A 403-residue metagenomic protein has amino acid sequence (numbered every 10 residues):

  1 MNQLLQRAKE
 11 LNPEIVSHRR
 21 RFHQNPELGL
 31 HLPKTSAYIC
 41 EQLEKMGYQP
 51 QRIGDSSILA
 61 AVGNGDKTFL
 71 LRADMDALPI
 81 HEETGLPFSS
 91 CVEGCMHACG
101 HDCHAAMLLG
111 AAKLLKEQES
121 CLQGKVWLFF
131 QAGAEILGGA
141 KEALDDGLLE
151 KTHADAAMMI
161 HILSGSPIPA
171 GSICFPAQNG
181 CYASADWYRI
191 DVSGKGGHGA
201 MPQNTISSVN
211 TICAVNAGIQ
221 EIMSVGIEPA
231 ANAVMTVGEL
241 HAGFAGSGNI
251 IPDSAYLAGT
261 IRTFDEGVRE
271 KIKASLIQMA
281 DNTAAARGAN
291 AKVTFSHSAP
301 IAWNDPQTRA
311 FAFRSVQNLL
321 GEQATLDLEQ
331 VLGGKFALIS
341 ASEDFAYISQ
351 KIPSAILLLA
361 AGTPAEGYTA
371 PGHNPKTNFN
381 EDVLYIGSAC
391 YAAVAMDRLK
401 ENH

Functional and structural regions predicted by a protein language model:
N2-H97, D102, A106-L122: Acidic/His- and Gly-rich active-site-bordering loop/insert found across diverse amide/peptide-bond hydrolases
F22, L71, H101, L128 (+7 more regions): Divalent metal-coordination and catalytic microenvironments
Y48-Q51, A134, Q178-Y182, I250 (+2 more regions): Short Gly/Pro-enriched turn/cap motifs at secondary-structure boundaries
L70-R72, Y188, I356-A361: Non-cysteine beta-strand/loop elements that form the S-adenosyl-L-methionine
L78-I80, L86-M96, D102-C103, S120-I250: Histidine/acidic-residue-rich, glycine-tolerant segments that coordinate divalent metal ions
A112-Q118, E150, S349-K351: Alpha-helix C-terminal capping segments
C213-H403: Metal-dependent amide/peptide-bond hydrolase catalytic core, centered on the "pita-bread" metallohydrolase fold
